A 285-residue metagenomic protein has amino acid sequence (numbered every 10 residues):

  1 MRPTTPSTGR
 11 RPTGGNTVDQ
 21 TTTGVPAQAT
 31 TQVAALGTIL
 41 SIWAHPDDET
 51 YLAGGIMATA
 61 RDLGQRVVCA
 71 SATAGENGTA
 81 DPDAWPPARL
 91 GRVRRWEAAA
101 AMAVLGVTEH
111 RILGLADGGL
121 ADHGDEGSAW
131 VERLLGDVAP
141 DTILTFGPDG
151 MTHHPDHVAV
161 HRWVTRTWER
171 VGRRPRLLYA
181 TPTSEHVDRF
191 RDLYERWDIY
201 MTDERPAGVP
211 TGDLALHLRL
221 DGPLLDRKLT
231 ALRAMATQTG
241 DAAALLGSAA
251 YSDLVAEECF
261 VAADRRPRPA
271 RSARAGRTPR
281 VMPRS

Functional and structural regions predicted by a protein language model:
R2-T5, R10, G14-V138, R166 (+2 more regions): Active-site rim/loop-helix segments in enzyme catalytic domains that contact anionic ligands
G9, D19, T23-L40, D122-S285: Metal-dependent de-N-acetylase/amidase catalytic core
